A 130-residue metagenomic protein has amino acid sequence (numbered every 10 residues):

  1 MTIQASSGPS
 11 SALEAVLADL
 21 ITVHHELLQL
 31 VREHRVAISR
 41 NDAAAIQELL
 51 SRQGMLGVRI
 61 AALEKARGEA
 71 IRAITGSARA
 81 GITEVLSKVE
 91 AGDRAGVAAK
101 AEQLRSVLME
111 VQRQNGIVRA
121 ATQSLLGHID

Functional and structural regions predicted by a protein language model:
M1-V36, A43, Q47-D130: C-terminal-biased regions
